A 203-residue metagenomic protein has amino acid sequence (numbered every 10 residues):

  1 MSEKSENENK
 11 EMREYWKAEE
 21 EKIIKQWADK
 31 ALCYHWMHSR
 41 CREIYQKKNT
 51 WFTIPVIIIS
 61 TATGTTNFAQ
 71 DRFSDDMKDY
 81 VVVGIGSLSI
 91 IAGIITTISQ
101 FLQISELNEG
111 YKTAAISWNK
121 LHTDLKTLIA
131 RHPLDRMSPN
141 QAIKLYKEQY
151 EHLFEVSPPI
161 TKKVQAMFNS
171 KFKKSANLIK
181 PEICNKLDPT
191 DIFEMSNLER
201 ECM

Functional and structural regions predicted by a protein language model:
S2-I58, A69, V81, I95-M203: Conserved non-transmembrane functional hotspots
E20, G64, M77-D79: Generic structural motif recognizing short loop/turn segments at the entrances and edges of beta-strands
I59-D75: Juxtamembrane "helix exit" motif at the C-terminal ends of alpha-helical transmembrane segments in multi-pass membrane
S60-G64, S87-I98: Single-pass alpha-helical transmembrane signal-anchor segments
D75-L88: Hydrophobic alpha-helical transmembrane segments
